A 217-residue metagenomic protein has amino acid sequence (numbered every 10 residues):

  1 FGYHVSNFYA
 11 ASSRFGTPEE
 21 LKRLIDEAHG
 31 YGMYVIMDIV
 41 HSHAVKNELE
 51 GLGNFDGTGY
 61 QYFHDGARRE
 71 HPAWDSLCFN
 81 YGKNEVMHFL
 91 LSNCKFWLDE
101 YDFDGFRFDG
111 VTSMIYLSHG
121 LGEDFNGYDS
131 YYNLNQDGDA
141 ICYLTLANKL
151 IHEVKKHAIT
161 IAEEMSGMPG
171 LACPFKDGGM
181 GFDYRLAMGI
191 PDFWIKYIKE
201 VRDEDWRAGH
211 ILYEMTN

Functional and structural regions predicted by a protein language model:
F1-Q136: Substrate-binding/active-site clefts of carbohydrate-active enzymes
D102-D104, H119-N217: Conserved alpha/beta catalytic core and glycan-binding cleft of carbohydrate-active enzymes
